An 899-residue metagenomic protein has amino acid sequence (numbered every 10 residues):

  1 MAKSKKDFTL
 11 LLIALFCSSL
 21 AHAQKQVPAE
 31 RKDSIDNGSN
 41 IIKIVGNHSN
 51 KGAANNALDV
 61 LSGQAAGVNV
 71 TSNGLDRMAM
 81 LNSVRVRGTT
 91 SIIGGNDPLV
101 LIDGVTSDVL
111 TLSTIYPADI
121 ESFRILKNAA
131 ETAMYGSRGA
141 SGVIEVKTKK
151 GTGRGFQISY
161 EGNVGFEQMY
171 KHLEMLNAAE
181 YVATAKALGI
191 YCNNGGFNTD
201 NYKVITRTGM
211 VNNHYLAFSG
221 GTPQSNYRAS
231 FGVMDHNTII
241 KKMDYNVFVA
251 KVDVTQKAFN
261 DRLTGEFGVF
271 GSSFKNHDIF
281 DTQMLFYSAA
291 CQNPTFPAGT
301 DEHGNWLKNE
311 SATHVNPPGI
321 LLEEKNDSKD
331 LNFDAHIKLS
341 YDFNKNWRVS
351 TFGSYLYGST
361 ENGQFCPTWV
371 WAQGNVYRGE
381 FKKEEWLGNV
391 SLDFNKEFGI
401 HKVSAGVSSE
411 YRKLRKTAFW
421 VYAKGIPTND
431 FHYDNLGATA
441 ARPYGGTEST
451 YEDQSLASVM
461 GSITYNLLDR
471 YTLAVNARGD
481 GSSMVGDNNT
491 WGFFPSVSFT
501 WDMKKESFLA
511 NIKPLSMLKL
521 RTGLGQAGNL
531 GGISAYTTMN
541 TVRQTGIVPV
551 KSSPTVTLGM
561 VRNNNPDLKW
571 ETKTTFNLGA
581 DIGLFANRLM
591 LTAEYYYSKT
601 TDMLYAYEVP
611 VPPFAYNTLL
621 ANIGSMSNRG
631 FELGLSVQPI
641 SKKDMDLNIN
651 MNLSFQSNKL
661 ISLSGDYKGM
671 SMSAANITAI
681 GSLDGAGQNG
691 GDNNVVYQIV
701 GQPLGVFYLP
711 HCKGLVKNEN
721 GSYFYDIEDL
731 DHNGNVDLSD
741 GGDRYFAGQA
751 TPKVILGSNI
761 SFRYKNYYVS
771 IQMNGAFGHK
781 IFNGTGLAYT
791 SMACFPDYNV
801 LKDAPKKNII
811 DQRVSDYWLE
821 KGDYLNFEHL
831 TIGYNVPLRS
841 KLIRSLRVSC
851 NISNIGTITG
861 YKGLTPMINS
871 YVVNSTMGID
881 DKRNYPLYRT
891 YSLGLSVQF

Functional and structural regions predicted by a protein language model:
M1-A258, L263-S272, P318, N332-D334 (+5 more regions): Short, small/polar-rich motifs associated with maturation and membrane association, primarily at protein termini
V100, K396, Y465, V706 (+2 more regions): Short aromatic-centered micro-motifs
S159-N194, A621, Q638-G748, S853 (+1 more regions): Conserved small-residue
G209-N212, D253-F259, F267-S273, W306 (+5 more regions): Extracellular/periplasmic, surface-exposed regions of secreted and cell-surface proteins
Q283-P318: Acidic, glycine-rich flexible loop segments
G734-N735, Y768-E828, L864: C-terminal beta-barrel architecture of Gram-negative outer-membrane proteins
Q749-I781: Glycine-rich, aromatic-lined ligand/substrate-binding cores of catalytic and carbohydrate-binding domains
